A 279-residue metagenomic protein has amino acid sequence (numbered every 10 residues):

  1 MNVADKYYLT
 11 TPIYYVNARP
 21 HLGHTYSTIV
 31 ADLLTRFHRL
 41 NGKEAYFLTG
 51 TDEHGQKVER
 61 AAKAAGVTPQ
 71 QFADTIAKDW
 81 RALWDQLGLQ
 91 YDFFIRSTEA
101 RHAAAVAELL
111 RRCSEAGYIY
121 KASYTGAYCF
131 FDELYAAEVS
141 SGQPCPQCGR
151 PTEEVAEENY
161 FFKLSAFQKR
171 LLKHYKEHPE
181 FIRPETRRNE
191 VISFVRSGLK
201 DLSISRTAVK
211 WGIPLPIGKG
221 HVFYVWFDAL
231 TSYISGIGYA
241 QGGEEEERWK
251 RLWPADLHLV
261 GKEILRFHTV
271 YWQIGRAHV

Functional and structural regions predicted by a protein language model:
N2-T49, R101-A105, C148, V155-R276: Structured secondary-structure scaffolds
K43-E44, V67, L89, Y118: Short glycine/serine/threonine/alanine-rich loop segments
T51-K57: Short, charge-patterned binding micro-sites
A61-D74: A charged helix-plus-loop insertion that forms the helical arch/lid used to bind and gate nucleic-acid substrates
F72-F131: A broadly conserved sequence feature marking short terminus-proximal activation segments in nucleic acid-centric
A116-Q168, L172: Cys/His-rich short segments
